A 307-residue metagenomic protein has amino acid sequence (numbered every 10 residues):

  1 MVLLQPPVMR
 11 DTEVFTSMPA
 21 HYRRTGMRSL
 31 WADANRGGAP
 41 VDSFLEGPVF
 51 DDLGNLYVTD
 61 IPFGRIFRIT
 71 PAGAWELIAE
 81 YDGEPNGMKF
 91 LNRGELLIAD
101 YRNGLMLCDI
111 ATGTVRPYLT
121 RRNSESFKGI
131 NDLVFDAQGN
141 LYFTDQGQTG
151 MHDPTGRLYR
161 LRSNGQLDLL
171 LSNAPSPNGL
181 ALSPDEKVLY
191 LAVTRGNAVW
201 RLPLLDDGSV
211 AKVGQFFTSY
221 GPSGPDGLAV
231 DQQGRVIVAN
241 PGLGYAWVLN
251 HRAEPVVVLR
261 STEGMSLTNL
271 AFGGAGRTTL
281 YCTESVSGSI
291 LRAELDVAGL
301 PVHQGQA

Functional and structural regions predicted by a protein language model:
M1-S29, H152-T155: Blade/loop signatures of beta-propeller domains
G26-M27, R36-L53, Y81-G104, N123-L141 (+6 more regions): Beta-rich, blade/repeat-based domains predominating in secreted/periplasmic proteins but also intracellular
S29-G38, G73-A79, R116-S124, Q166-S172 (+2 more regions): A short beta-strand motif characteristic of beta-propeller blades
I61-P62, Y101, T149-T155, T194-N197 (+2 more regions): Short, solvent-exposed loop/turn segments at conserved positions within beta-propeller repeat blades
R65-F67, G104-M106, G156-Y159, A198-W200 (+2 more regions): A short loop-to-beta-strand structural motif that recurs across blades of beta-propeller domains
I69-A74, D109-G113, L161-G165, P203-G208 (+2 more regions): Short loop/turn segments that connect beta-strands within beta-propeller blades
N197-A198, L202-L204, S209-V210, F217-P255: Loop/turn-rich, solvent-exposed surfaces of beta-rich toroidal or solenoidal domains
T268-A307: Blade-level signature of beta-propeller repeat domains, shared across WD40, Kelch, NHL, RCC1 and BNR/Asp-box propellers
